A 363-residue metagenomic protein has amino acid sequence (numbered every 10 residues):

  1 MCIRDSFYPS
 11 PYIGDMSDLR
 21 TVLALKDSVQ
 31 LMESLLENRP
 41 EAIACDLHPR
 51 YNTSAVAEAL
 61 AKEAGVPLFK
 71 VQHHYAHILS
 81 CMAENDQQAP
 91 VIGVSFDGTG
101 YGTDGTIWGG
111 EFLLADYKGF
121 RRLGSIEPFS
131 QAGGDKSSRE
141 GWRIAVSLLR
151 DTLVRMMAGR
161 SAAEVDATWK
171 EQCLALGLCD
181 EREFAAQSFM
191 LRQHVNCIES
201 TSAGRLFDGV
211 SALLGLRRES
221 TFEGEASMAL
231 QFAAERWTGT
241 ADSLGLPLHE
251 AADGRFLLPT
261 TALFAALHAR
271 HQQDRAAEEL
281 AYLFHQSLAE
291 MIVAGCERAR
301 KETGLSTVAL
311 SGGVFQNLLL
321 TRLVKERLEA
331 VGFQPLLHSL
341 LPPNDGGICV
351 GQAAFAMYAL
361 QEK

Functional and structural regions predicted by a protein language model:
R4-L19, D116-S130, L337: Short glycine-rich, Thr/Ser-proximal phosphate-binding strand/loop in the N-terminal lobe of ATP-dependent enzymes
R4-L31, R155-S306, L319-E326: A contiguous, well-structured pocket-lining segment that forms one wall/lid of small-molecule binding clefts in soluble
M16-R20, A44-H48, F69, A132-E140 (+5 more regions): Alpha-helix capping and helix-loop boundary segments enriched in small/acidic/polar residues
L23-S34, N38, A42-G93, A294 (+1 more regions): N-terminal small/polar loop signature for handling phosphorylated ligands or for N-terminal nucleophile
D46, G65-H77, S306-S311, L318 (+1 more regions): Conserved phosphate-binding/catalytic loops in two-lobed NTP-binding clefts
R50-A64, T103-A115, L318-E326: Short Gly/Thr/Asp-enriched flexible loops that form oxyanion-binding sites at enzyme active sites
M82-D151, R155, G159, R192 (+5 more regions): Active-site histidine-anchored catalytic micro-motif
